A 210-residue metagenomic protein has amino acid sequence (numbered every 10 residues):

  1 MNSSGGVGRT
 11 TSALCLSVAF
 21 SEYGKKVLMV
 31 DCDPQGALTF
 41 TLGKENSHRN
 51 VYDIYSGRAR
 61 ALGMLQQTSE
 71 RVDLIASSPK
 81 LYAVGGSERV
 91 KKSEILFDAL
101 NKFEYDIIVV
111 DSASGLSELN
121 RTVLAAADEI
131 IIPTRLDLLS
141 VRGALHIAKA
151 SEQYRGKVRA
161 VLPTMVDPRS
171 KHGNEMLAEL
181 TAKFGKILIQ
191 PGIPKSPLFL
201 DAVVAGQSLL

Functional and structural regions predicted by a protein language model:
M1-L210: P-loop NTP-binding core
